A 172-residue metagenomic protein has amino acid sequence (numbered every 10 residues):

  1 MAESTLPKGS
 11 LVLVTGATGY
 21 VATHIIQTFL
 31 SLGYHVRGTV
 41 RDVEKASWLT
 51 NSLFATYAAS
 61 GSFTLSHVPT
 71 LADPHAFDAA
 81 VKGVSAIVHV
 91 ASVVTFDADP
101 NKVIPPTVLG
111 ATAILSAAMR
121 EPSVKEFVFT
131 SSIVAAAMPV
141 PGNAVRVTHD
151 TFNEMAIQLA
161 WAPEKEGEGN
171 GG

Functional and structural regions predicted by a protein language model:
A2-T39: N-terminal Rossmann NAD(P)H-binding glycine-rich loop of SDR-like oxidoreductase domains
G19, G171-G172: Outer-membrane beta-barrel transmembrane strands
Q27, S31, N51, S116 (+1 more regions): Short, well-ordered alpha-helices that flank and scaffold nucleotide-derived cofactor binding pockets
H35-R37, T64, V128: A structural signal for isolated positions on well-ordered beta-strands in alpha/beta enzyme cores
V36-N51, I133-V145: Juxtamembrane interfacial secondary-structure elements that flank transmembrane helices in multi-pass membrane proteins
R41-L109: NAD(P)H-binding glycine-rich loop region in Rossmannoid oxidoreductase-like domains and their noncatalytic homologs
V93, N101-G171: Conserved Rossmann-fold NAD(P)-dependent oxidoreductase catalytic core, especially the SDR/UDP-sugar
